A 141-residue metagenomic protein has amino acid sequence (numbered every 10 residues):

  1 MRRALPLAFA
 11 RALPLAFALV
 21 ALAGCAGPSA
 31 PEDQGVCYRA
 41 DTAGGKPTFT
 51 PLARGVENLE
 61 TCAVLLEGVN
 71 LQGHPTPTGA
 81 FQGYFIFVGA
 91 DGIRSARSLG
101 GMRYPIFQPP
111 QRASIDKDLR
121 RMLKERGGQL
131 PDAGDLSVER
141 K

Functional and structural regions predicted by a protein language model:
M1-P14: Bacterial N-terminal signal peptides that target proteins for export
A16-L19: ADP-ribose/NAD+-binding catalytic cleft of ART/PARP-like enzymes
A21-G24: C-terminal motif of bacterial Sec signal peptides marking the signal peptidase cleavage site
A26-K141: Mitochondrial intermembrane space
